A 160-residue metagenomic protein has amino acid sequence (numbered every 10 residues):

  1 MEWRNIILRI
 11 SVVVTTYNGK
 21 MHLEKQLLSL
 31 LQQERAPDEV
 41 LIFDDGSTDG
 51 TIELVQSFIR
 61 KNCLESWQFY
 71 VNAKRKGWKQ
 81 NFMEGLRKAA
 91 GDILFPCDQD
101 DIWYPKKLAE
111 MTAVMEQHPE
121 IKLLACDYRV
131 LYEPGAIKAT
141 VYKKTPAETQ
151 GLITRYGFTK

Functional and structural regions predicted by a protein language model:
E2-K160: Nucleotide-sugar donor-binding/catalytic module of glycosyltransferases that assemble extracellular/cell-envelope
